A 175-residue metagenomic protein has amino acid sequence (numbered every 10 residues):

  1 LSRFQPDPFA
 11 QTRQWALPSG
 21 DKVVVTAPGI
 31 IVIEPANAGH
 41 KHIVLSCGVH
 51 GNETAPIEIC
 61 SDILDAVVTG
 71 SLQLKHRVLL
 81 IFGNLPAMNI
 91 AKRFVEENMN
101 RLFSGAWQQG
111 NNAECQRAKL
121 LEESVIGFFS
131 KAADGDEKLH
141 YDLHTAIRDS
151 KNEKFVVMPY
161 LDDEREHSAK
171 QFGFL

Functional and structural regions predicted by a protein language model:
L1-L175: Structured catalytic-domain cores with a bias toward divalent-metal coordination
